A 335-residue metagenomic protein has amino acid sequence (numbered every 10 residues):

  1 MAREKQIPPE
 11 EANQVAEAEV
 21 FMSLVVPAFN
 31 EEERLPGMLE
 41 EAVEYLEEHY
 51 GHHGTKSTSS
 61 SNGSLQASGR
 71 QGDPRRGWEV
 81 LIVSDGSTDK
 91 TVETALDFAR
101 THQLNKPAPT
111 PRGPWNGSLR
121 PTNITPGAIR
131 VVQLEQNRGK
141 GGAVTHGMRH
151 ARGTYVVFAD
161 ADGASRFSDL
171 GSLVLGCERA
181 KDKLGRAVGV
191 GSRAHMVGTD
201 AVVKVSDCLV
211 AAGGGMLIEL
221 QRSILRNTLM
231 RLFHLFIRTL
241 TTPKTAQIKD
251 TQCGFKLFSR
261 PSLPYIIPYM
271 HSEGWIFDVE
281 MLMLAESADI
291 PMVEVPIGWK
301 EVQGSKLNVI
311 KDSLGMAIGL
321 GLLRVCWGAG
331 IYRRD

Functional and structural regions predicted by a protein language model:
M1-E19, T55-Q71, T101-N123, G330-D335: Eukaryotic N-terminal low-complexity, Ser/Thr- and Lys/Arg-rich leader segments that predominantly function as
M1-F21, E41, Y269-D335: Hydrophobic helical membrane-anchoring modules
V26, L39, Y50-S87, V132-L134: Short beta-strand/loop segment that forms part of the nucleotide-sugar
E33-G37, G63-Q66, D89-F98, G117-R120: Acidic helix N-cap motif at the loop->helix transition within catalytic regions of sugar-transfer enzymes
P74-L81, E93-H150: Conserved donor nucleotide-binding strand/loop of the catalytic core
V80, V188-G189, M292: Hydrophobic/aromatic residues located in beta-strands of well-ordered beta-sheets within soluble catalytic
S84-V92, G163: A conserved acidic beta->alpha catalytic loop
A128-I129, L134-H150, Y155-F158, F167-W275 (+1 more regions): Acceptor/aglycone-binding surface of glycosyltransferases and processive sugar-polymer synthases
